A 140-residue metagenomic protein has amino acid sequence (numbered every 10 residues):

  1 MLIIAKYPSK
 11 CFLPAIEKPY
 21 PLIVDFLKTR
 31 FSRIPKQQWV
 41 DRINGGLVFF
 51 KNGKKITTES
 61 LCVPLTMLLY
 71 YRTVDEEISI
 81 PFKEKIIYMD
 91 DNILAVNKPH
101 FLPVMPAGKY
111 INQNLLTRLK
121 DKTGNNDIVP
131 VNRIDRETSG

Functional and structural regions predicted by a protein language model:
M1-G140: RNA pseudouridine synthases
